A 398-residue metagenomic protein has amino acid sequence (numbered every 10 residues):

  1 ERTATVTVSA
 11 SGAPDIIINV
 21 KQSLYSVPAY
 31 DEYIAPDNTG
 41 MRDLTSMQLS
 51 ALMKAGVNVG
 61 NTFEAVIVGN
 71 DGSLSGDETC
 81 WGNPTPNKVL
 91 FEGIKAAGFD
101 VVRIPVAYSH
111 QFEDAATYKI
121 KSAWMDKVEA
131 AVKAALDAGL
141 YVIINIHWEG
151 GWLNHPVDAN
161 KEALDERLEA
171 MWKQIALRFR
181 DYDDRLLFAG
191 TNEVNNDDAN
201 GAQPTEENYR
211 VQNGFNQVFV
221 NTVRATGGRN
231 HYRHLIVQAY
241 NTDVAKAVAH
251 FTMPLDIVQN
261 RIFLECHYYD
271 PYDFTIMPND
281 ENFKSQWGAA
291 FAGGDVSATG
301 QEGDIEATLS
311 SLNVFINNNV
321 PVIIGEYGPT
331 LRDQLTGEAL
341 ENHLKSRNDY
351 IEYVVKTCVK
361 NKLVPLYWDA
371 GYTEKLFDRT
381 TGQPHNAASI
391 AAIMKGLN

Functional and structural regions predicted by a protein language model:
R2-G12: A short beta-strand micro-motif common to beta-rich folds, especially ectodomain repeats
A13-S26: C-terminal edge beta-strand
S26-V101: N-terminal carbohydrate-binding accessory modules
N38-T39, W81-V102, F112, A116-W148 (+3 more regions): An active-site-proximal structural segment forming one wall of the substrate-binding cleft that immediately precedes
G60-P86, D114-I120, A159-N160, D273-E302 (+1 more regions): Acidic/histidine-rich helix-loop elements that form or flank divalent-metal/phosphate-binding sites at the catalytic
V68-G76, Y108-D126, W148-L164, N196-T205 (+2 more regions): Surface-exposed, active-site-proximal loop segments in enzymatic domains
E166-G300, S310-P329, K360-N361: Active-site region of glycoside hydrolase catalytic domains
A298-N386: Substrate-binding cleft of secreted/luminal carbohydrate-active enzymes
